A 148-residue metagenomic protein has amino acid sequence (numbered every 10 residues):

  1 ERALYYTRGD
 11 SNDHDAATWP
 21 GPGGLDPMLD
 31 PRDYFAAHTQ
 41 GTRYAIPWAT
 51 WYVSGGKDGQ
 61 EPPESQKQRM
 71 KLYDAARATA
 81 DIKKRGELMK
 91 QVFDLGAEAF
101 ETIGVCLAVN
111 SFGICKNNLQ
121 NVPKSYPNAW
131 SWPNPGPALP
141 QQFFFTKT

Functional and structural regions predicted by a protein language model:
E1-T7: Short helix-initiation/N-cap motifs at beta->coil->alpha
T7-T148: Detector for C-terminal structural segments
